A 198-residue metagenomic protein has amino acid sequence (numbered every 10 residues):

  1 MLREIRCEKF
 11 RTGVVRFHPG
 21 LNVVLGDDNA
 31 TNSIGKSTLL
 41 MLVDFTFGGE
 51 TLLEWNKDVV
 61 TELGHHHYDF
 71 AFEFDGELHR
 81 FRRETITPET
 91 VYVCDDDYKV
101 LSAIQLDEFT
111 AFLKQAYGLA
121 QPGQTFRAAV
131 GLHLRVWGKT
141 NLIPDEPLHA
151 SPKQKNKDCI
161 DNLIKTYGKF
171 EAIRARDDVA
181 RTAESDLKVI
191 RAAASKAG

Functional and structural regions predicted by a protein language model:
M1-E77: Extreme N-terminal "head/tail" segments of very large remodeling/mechanoenzyme assemblies
S33-L40, S102, L106, P152-N156 (+1 more regions): Short, charged, low-complexity patches
L40-D44, K114, I164: Generic solvent-exposed, charged/amphipathic alpha-helical segments that serve as macromolecular interface scaffolds
T46, E50, F112-L119, A183 (+1 more regions): Conserved short hydrophobic interaction patches
T51-N56, R80, A172-D177: Short, solvent-exposed secondary-structure capping/transition elements
F70-V93: Gly/Lys-enriched N-terminal cap/neck module of very large, oligomeric protein machines
I86-N141: Glycine-rich phosphate-binding loops of NTPases
R127-G198: Extended, Lys/Glu-rich alpha-helical coiled-coil stalks
